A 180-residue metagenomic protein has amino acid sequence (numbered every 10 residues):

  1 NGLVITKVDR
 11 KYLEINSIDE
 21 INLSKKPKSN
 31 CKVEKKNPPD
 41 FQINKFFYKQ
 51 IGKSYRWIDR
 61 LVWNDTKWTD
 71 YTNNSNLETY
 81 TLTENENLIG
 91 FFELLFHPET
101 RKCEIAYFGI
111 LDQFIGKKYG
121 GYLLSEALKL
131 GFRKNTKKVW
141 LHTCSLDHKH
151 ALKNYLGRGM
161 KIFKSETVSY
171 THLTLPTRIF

Functional and structural regions predicted by a protein language model:
N1-K32, N37: Acyl-donor-binding surface of acyltransferase catalytic domains
K26-R60: Short amphipathic alpha-helix that is part of the acyltransferase structural core
W63, T83-E84, I89-T100, Y107: A conserved beta-strand-loop-helix scaffold within acyl/acetyltransferase catalytic domains
G116-K129, G157: Conserved acetyl-CoA-binding loop-helix of GNAT-fold acetyltransferases
F132-T143: Conserved GNAT acetyl-CoA-binding A-motif
L141-H150, S169-Y170: Conserved beta-strand-loop-alpha-helix junction that forms the acyl-donor binding cleft
L146-K164: Conserved active-site alpha-helix within GNAT-family acetyltransferase domains
T171-T177: Conserved small/polar residues in nucleotide/adenosyl-binding loops
